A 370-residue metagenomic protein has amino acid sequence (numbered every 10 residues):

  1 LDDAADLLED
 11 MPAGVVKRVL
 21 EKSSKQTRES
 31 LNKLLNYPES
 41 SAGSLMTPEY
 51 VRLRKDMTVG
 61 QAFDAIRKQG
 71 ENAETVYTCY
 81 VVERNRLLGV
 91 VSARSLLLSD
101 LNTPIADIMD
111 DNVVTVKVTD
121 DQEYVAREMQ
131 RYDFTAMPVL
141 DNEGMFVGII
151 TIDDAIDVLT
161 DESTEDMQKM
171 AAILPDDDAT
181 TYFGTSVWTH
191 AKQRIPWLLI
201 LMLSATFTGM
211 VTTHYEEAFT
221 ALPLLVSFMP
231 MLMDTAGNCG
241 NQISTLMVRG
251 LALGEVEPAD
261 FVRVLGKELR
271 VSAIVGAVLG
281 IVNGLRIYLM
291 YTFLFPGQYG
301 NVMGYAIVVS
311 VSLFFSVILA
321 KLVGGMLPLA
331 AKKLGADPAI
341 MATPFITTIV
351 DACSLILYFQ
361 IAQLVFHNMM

Functional and structural regions predicted by a protein language model:
L1-M229: Cytosolic regulatory modules rich in charged/polar residues
L8, L20, L246-V248, Y358-F359: Generic transmembrane alpha-helix signature in multi-pass membrane proteins, especially transporters/channels
V15, T27, V116, E255 (+2 more regions): A short hydrophobic/aromatic micro-motif that marks alpha-helical segments and, especially, helix-coil
N142, D154-A155, T235, P338 (+1 more regions): Generic detector of well-ordered alpha-helical packing
G148, T347-Y358: Alpha-helical transmembrane segments that form the membrane-embedded catalytic/substrate-binding core of multi-pass
S163-L319, M326-P338, P344-I349, I361-M370: Alpha-helical transmembrane segments and their membrane-interface boundaries that form or gate the permeation pathway
